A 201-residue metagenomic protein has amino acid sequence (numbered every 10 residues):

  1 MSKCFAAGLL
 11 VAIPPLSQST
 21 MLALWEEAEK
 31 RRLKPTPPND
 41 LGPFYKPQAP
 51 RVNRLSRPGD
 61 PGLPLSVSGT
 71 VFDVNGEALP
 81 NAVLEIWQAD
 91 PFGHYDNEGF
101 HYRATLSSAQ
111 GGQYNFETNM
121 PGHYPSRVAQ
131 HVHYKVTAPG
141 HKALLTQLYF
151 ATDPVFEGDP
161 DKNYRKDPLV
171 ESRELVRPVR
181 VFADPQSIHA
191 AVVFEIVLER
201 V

Functional and structural regions predicted by a protein language model:
M1-T20: N-terminal export signals
T20-L175, V181, Q186-V201: Beta-strand-dominated extracellular/periplasmic modules and repeats in secreted or surface-exposed proteins
